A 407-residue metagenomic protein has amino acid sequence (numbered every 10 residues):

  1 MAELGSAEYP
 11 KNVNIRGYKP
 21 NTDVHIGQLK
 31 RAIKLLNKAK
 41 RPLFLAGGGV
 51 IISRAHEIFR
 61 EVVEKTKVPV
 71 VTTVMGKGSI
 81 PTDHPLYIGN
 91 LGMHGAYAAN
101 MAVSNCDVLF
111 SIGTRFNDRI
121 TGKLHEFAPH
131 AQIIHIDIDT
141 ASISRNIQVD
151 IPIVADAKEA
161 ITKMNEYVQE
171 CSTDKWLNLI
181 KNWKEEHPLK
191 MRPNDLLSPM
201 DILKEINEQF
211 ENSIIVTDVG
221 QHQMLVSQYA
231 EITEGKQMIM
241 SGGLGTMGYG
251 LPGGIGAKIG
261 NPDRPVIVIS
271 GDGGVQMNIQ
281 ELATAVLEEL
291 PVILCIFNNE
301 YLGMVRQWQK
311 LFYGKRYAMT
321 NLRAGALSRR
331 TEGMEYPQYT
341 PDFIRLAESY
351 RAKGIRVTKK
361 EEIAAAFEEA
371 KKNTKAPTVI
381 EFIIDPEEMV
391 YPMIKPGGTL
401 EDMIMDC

Functional and structural regions predicted by a protein language model:
M1-K38, M405: Conformationally flexible catalytic loops at phosphate/diphosphate-handling active centers
G5-G17, S79-T82, L179-K190, K236 (+2 more regions): Gly-rich Lys/Arg/Thr-decorated short loops/hinges at beta-loop-alpha junctions or inter-strand turns that position
Q28-P42, V62, V103-N105, E205-E211 (+2 more regions): Glycine-rich phosphate/diphosphate-binding loops that line cofactor/substrate pockets in enzymes
V68-V74, I134-D137, V292-F297: Short internal beta-strands
G76-L179, F367: Glycine-rich, acidic loop regions that bind phosphate or pyrophosphate groups
M93, N100, S144-N146, P152-V154 (+2 more regions): Thiamine diphosphate
K181-A257, D263: Active-site diphosphate/adenylate-binding microenvironment
